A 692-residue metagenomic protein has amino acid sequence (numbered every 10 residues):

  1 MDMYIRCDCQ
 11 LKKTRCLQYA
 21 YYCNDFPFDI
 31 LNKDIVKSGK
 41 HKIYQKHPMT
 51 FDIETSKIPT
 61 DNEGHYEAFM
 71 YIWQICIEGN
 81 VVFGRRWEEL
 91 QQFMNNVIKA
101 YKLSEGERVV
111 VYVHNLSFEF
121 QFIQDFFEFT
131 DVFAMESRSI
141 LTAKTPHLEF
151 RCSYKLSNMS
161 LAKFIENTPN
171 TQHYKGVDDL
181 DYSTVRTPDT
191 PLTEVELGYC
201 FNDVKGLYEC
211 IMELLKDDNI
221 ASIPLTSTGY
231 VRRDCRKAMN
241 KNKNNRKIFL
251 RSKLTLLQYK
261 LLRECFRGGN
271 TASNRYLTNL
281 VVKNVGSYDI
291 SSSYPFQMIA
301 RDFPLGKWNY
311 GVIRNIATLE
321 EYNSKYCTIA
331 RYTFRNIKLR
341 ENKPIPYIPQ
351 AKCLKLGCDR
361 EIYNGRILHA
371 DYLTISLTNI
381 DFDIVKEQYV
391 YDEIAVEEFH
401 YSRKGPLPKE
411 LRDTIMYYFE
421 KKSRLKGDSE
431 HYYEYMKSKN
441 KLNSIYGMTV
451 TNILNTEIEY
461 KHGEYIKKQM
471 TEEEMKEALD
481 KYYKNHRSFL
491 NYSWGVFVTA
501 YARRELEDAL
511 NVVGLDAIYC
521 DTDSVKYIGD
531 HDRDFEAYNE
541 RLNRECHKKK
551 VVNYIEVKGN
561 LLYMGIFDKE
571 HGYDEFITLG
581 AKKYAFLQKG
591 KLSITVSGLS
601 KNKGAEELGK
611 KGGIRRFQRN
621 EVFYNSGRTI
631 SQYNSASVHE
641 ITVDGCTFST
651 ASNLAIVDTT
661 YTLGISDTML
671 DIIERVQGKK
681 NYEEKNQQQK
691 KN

Functional and structural regions predicted by a protein language model:
M1-M49, I53: N-terminal accessory regions of nucleic-acid-interacting proteins
P48-T50, P59, H65-H114, F120-N692: Conserved acidic
S56: Conserved Rossmann-like nucleotide-cofactor binding loop
